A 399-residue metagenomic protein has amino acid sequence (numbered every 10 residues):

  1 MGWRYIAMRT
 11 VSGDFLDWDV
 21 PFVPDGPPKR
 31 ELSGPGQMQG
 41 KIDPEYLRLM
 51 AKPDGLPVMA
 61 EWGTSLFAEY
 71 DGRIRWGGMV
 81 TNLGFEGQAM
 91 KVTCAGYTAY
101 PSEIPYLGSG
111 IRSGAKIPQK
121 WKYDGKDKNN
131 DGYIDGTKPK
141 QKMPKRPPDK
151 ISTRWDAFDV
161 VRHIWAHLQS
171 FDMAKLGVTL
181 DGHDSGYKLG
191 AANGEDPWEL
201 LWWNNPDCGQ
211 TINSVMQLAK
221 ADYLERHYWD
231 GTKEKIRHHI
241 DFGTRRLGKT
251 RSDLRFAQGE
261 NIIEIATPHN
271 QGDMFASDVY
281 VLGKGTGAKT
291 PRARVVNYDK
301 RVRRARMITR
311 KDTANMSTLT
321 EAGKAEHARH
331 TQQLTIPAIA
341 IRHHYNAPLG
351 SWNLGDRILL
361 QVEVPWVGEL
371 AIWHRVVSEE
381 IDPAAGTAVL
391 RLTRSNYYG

Functional and structural regions predicted by a protein language model:
M1-R154: Beta-strand-rich assembly/attachment modules of structural machines
G2-I6, Y123-R146, K150, I240-D382: Acidic, small/polar-enriched beta strand-loop surface segments
K29-L49, Q88-A99, V281, H330-Y345 (+2 more regions): Oligomerization/assembly interface segments of phage tail-like spikes and tubes
Q39, G77-M79, K91, D253-R255 (+3 more regions): Well-ordered beta-strand positions in beta-sheet-rich domains
P44, G96-T98, H227, G285 (+1 more regions): A mature extracytoplasmic/lumenal domain signature
D54-A60, G108-A115, F256-I262, V296-Y298 (+1 more regions): Short intrinsically disordered coil segments
Y97-N270: Charged- and aromatic-enriched interaction segments used to assemble and dock large macromolecular complexes
N205-K220, L354, I358-G399: Charge-rich, low-complexity terminal tails
